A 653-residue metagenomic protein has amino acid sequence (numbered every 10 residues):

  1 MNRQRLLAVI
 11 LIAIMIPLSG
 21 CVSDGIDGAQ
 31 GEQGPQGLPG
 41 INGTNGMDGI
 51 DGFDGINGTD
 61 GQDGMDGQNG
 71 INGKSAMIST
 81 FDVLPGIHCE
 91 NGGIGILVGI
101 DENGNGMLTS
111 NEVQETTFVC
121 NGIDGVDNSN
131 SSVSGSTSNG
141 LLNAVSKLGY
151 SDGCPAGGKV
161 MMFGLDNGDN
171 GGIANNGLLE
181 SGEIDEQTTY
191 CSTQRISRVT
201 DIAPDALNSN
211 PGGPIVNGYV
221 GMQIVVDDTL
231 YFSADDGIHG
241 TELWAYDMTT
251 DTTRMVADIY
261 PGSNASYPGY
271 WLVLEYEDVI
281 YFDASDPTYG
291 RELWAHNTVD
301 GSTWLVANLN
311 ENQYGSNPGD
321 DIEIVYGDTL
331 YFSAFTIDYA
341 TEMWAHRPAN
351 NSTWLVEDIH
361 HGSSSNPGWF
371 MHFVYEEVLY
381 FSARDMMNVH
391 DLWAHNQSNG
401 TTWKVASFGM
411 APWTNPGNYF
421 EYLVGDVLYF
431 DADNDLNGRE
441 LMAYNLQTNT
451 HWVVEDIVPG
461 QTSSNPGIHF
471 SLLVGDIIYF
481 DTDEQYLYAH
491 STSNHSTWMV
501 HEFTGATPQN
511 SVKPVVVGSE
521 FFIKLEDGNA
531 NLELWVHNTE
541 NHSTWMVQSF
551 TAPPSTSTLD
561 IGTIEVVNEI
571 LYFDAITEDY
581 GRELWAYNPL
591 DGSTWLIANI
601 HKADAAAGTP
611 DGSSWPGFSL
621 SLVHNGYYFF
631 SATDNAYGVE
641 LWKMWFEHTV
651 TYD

Functional and structural regions predicted by a protein language model:
M1, A8-I12, G34, G40 (+4 more regions): Generic hydrophobic alpha-helical membrane-segment signal
M1-Q33, N42-G43, I202: Terminal disorder- and signal-encoded targeting elements
R3-A8, M107, L178, Y219 (+2 more regions): Short, well-ordered helical secondary-structure segments
A8-A13, N105, M222, N449: Short, functionally important structural connectors and interaction interfaces within domains
M15-I16, C89, C154, L243 (+1 more regions): Cysteine-centered, disulfide-bonded loop motifs in secreted/extracellular proteins
V22-E102, M107-Q194: Collagen/collagen-like triple-helix recognition
Q194-D653: Feature 14080 marks short, conserved micro-sites in well-ordered regions that are central to protein function
